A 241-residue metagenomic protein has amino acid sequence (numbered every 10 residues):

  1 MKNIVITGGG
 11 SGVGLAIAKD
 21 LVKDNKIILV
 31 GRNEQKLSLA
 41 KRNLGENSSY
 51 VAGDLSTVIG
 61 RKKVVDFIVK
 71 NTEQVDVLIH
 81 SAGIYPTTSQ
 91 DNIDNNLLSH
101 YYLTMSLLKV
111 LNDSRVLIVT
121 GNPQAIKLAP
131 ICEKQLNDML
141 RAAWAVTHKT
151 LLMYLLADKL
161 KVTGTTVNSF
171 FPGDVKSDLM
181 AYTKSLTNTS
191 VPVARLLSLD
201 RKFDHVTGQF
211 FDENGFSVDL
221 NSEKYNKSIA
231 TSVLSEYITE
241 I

Functional and structural regions predicted by a protein language model:
G10-S11, A18: N-terminal Rossmann NAD(P)H-binding glycine-rich loop of SDR-like oxidoreductase domains
D24-L39: Conserved glycine-rich Rossmann-like NAD(P)H-binding loop of the short-chain dehydrogenase/reductase
L44-I59: Rossmann-fold cofactor-recognition segment
E46-S48, F67-H80, I84-D91, T166: A glycine-rich helix->loop->beta "capping" turn within Rossmann-like NAD(P)(H)-dependent oxidoreductase domains
S56-N71: Conserved Rossmann-fold cofactor-binding substructure of NAD(P)-dependent oxidoreductases
G83-T87, N112-T163, F171-Y182: Catalytic loop of short-chain dehydrogenase/reductase
T163-T165, S169-F170, Y182-I241: C-terminal helical subdomain
